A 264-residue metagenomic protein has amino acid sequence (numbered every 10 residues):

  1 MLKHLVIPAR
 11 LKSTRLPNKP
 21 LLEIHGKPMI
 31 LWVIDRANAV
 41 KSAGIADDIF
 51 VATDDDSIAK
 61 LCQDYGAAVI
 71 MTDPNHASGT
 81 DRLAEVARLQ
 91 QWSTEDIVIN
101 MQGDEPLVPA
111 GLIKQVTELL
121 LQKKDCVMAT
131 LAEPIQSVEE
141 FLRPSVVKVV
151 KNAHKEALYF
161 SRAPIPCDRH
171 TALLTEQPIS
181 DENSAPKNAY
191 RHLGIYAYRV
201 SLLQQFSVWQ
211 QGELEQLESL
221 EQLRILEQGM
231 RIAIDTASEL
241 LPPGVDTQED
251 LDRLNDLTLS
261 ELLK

Functional and structural regions predicted by a protein language model:
L2-T53: N-terminal glycine-rich phosphate-binding loop and ensuing alpha1 helix
L5, I49-V51, V98, M128-A129 (+2 more regions): Hydrophobic/aromatic residues located in beta-strands of well-ordered beta-sheets within soluble catalytic
L11, D73-G79, E239-L241: Short, acidic/turn-prone active-site loops that include or flank metal/cofactor- and phosphate-binding residues
A46, E95, K123-C126, M230: Short, high-confidence coil segments that cap the C-terminus of an alpha-helix and link into the following beta-strand
F50, D56-M101, E105-E118: Short phosphate-binding loop-to-helix
V108-G212: Conserved core of the sugar-phosphate nucleotidyltransferase
P178-K264: Conserved alpha/beta core of the MobA/IspD/sugar-nucleotide pyrophosphorylase nucleotidyltransferase superfamily
